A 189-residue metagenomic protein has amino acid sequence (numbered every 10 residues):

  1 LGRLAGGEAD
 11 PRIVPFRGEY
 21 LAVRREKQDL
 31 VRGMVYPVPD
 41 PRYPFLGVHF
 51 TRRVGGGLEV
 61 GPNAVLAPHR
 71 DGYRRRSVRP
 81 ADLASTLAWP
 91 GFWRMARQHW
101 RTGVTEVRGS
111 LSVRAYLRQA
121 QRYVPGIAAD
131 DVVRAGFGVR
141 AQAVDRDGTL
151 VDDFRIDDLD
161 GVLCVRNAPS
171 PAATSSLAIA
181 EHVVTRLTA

Functional and structural regions predicted by a protein language model:
L1-V78: Flavin-dependent oxidoreductases
R75-A81, T86-A189: C-terminal catalytic lobe of FAD-dependent flavoproteins
